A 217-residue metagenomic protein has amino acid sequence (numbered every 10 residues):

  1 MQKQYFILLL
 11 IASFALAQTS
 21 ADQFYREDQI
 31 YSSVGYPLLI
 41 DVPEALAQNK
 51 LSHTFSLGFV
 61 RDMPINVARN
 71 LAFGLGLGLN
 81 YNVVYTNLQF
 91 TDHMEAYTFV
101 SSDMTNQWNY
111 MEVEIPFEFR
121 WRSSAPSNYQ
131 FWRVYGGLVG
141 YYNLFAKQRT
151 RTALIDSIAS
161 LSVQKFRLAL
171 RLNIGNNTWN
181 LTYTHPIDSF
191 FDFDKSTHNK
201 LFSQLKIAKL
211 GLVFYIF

Functional and structural regions predicted by a protein language model:
Q4-F14: Sec-dependent N-terminal signal peptides
Q18-D62, K209, V213-F217: Short glycine/proline- and aromatic-enriched beta-strand/turn motifs that initiate or cap beta-hairpins
T19-D28, P64-L71, S124-W132: Short loop/turn motifs that connect adjacent beta-strands in outer-membrane beta-barrel proteins
S20-A21, Y25, L39, S160-F217: Predominantly the C-terminal beta-signal and adjacent terminal strand-loop region of outer-membrane beta-barrel
Q29, A47-S102: Glycine- and aromatic-enriched membrane insertion/assembly motifs of diderm outer-membrane and organelle channel
V34-I40, L77-Y85, W121-S123, L138-A146 (+3 more regions): Transmembrane beta-strands of outer-membrane beta-barrel pores
P43-K50, V84-Y110, N143-L170: Extracellular/periplasm-exposed beta-strand and loop segments of Gram-negative cell-envelope proteins, dominated by
L57-M63, L77-L79, V113-W121, G136-G140 (+3 more regions): Residues on the lipid-exposed face of transmembrane beta-strands in outer-membrane beta-barrel proteins
